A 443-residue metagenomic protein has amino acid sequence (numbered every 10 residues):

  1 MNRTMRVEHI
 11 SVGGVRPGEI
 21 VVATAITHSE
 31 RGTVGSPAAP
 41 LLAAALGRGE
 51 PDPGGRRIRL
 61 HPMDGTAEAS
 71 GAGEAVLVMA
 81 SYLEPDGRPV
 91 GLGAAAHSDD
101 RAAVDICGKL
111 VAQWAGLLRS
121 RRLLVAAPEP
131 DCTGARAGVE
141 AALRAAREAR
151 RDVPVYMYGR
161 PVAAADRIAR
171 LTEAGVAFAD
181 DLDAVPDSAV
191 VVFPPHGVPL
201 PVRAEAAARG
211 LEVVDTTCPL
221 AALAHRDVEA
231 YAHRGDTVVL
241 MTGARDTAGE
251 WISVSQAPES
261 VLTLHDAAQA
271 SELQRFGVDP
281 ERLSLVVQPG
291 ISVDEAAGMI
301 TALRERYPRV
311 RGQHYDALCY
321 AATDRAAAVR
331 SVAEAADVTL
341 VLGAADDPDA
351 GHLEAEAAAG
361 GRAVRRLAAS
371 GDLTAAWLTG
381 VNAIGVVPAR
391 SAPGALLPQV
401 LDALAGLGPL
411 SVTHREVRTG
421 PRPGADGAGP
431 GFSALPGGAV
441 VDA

Functional and structural regions predicted by a protein language model:
M1-A443: The feature marks the mature, well-folded catalytic cores of soluble enzymes
